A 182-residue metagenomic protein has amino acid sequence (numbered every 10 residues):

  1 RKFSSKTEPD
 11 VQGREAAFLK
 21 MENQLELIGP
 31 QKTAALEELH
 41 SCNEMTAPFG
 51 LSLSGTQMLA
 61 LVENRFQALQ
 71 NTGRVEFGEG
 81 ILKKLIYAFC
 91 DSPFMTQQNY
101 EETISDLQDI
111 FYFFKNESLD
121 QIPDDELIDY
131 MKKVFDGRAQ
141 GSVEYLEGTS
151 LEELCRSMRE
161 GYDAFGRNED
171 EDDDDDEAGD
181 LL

Functional and structural regions predicted by a protein language model:
R1-K20: N-terminal amphipathic/basic-hydrophobic helices that include classical n-h-c signal peptides and signal-anchor
E15-A16, A34, D170, E177: Residue-level detector of intrinsically disordered, flexible termini and proteolytic processing junctions
F18-K20, Q24-L82: N-terminal interaction modules that seed assembly of large macromolecular complexes
G55-T56, A60-D176: Acidic, low-complexity, intrinsically disordered interaction modules
L181-L182: N-terminal targeting leader peptides, primarily classical Sec-type signal peptides for secretion
